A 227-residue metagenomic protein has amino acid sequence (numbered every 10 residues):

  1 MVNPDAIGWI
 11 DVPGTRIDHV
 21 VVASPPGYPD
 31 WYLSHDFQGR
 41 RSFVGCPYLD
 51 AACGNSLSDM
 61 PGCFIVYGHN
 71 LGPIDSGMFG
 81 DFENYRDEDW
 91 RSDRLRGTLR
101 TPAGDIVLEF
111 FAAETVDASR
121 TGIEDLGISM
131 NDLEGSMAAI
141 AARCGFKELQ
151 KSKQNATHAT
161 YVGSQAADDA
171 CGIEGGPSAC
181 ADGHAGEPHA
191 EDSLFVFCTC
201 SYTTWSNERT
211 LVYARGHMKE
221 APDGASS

Functional and structural regions predicted by a protein language model:
M1-S227: Solvent-exposed, non-transmembrane regions of membrane-associated and secreted proteins
